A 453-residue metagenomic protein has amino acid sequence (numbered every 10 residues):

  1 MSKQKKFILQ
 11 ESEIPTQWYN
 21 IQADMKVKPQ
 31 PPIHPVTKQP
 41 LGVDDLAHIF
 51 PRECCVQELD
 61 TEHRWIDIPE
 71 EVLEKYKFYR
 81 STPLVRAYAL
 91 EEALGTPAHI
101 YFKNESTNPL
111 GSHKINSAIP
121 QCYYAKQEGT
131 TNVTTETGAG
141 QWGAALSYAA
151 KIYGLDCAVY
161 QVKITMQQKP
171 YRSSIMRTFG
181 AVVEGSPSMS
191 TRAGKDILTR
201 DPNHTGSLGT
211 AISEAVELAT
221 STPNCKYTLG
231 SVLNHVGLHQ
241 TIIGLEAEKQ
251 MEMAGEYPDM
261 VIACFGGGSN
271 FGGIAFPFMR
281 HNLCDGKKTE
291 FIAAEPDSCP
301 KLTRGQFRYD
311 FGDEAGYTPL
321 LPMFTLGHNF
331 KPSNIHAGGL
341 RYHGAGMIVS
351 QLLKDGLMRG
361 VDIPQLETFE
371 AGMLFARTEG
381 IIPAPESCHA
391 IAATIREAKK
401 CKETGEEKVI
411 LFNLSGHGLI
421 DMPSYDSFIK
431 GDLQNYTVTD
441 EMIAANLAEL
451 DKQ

Functional and structural regions predicted by a protein language model:
S2-T130: Positively charged, low-complexity intrinsically disordered leader regions
W65-D67, I197-H235, I243, G255 (+3 more regions): Active-site/ligand-binding loops adjacent to catalytic centers
N104-I115, V133-G143, L233-V236, I262-G267 (+4 more regions): Active-site nucleophile and cofactor-binding loops and adjacent substrate-binding regions of central metabolic enzymes
I115-Q121, T135-Y153, Q167-P170, F265-A275 (+3 more regions): Short glycine/serine/threonine-rich phosphate/pyrophosphate-binding segments that cradle anionic phosphate groups
P120-T130, A144-D156, R177-T178, A275-D285 (+1 more regions): Alpha-helix C-terminal capping segments
A125-I164, Y257-N270, F291, E386 (+1 more regions): A short, small-residue-rich loop immediately preceding and capping a beta-strand
W142-T205, K301-E314, M422-K430: Active-site-proximal loop->helix
F265-S269, G273, Q365-P423, S427-K430: Claisen-condensing/thiolase-fold acyl-transfer catalytic domains that form or cleave C-C bonds in fatty acid
